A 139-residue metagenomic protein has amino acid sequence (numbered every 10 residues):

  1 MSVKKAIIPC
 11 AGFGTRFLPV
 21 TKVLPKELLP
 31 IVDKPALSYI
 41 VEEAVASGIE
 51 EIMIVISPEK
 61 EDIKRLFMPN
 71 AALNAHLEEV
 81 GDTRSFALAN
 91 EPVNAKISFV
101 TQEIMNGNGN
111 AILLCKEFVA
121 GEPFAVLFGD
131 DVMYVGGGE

Functional and structural regions predicted by a protein language model:
S2-I8, R16, K34-P123, Y134-G138: Conserved N-terminal catalytic core of the sugar/cofactor nucleotidyltransferase
F13, D131: Active-site metal-binding loops of divalent metal-dependent hydrolases
T15-P19, V23: N-terminal small/glycine-rich loop or linker at the start of catalytic domains across soluble metabolic enzymes
V23-S38: Short catalytic helix/loop segments, enriched in acidic residues and glycine and frequently bearing histidine
L127-G129: Active-site acidic Asp-centered loop
